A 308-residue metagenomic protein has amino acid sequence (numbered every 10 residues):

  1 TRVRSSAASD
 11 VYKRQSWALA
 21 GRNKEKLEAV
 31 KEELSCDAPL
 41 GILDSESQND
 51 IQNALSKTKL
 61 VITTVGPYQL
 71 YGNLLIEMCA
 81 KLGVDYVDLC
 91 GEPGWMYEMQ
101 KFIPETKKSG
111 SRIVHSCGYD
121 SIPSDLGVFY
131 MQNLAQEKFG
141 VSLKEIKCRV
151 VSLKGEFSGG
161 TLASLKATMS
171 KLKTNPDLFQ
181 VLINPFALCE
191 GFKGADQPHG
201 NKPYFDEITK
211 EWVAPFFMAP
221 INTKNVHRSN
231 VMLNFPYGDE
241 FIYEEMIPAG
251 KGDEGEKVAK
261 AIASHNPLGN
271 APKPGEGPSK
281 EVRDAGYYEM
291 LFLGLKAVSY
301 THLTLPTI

Functional and structural regions predicted by a protein language model:
T1-A8, Y12, H302-I308: Single conserved hydrophobic/aromatic residue that forms the stacking wall/gate of nucleotide- or nucleobase-binding
R14-N23: Conserved glycine-rich Rossmann-like NAD(P)H-binding loop of the short-chain dehydrogenase/reductase
V30-C36: Short, conserved SAM-binding/catalytic segment of Class I S-adenosyl-L-methionine-dependent methyltransferases
L43-K57: Conserved Rossmann-fold cofactor-binding substructure of NAD(P)-dependent oxidoreductases
K59-T63, V87: N-terminal Rossmann-like NAD(P) cofactor-binding module of classical short-chain dehydrogenase/reductase
Q69-N175: Glycine-/Pro-rich loop/turn segments that contact NAD(P) or position catalytic residues in Rossmann-like domains
G110, N133-I308: C-terminal catalytic/substrate-binding lobe primarily of soluble NAD(P)-dependent oxidoreductases
